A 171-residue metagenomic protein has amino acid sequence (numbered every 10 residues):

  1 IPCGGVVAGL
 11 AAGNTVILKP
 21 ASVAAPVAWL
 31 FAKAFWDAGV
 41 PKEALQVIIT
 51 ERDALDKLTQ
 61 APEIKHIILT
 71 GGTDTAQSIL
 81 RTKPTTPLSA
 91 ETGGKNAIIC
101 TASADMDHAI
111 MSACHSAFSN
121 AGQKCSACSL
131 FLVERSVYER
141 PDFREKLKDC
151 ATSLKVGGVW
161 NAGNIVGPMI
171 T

Functional and structural regions predicted by a protein language model:
I1-H108: Rossmann-like NAD(P) dinucleotide-binding subdomain of oxidoreductase/dehydrogenase enzymes
G39, H66, G72-T171: ALDH superfamily catalytic-core signature
